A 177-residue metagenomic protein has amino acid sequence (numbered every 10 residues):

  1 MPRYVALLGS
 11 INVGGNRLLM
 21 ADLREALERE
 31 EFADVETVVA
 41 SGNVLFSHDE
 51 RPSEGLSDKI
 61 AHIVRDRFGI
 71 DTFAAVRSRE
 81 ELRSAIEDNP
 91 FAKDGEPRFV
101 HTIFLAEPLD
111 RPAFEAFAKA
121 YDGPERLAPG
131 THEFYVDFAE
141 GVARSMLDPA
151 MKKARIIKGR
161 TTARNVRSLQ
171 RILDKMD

Functional and structural regions predicted by a protein language model:
P2-D177: Surface-exposed, charge/polar-rich loops and edge strands
